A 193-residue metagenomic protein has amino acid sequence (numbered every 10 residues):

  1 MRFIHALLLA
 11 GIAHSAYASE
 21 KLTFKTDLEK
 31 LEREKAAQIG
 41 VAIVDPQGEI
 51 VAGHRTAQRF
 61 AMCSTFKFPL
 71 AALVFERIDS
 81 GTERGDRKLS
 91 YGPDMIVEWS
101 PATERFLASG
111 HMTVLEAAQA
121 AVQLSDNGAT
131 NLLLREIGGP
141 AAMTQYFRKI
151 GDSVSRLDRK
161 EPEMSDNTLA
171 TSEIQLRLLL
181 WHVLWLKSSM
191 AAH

Functional and structural regions predicted by a protein language model:
M1-L8: Sec-dependent signal peptide recognition, specifically the positively charged N-region followed immediately by
L9-A18: Hydrophobic h-region of N-terminal signal peptides that target proteins for export in Gram-negative bacteria
Y17-A61: Beta-lactamase-like hydrolase cores
Q38, N131-M190: Mid-domain, small-residue-enriched loop/turn segments at the edges of structured enzyme/sensor domains
G40-V44, P69, S90, L132: Soluble periplasmic/extracytoplasmic beta-strand elements of cell-envelope proteins
A61-L89: Active-site SXXK
G85-A102, I137-G138, M164: Acidic helix-start/capping segments at beta-turn-to-alpha-helix junctions
I96-L132, P140: Conserved catalytic neighborhood of penicillin-recognizing serine enzymes
